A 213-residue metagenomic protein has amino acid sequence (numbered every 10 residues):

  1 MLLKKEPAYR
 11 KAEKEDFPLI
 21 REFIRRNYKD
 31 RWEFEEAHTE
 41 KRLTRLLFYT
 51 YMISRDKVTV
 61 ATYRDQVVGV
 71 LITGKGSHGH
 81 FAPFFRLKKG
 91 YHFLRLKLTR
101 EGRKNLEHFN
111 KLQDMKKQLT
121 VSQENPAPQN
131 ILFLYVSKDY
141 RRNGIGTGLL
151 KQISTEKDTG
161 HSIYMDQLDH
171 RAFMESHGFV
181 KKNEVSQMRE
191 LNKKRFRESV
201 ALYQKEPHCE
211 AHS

Functional and structural regions predicted by a protein language model:
P7-E22, E33: A short beta-loop-alpha structural element at the N-terminal edge of CoA-dependent acyl/N-acetyltransferase catalytic
E22-H38, S77-H78: Helix-loop element at the rim of GNAT/NAT acetyltransferase active sites that forms part of the acceptor-substrate
A37-V58, R64, I72: Active-site rim helix/loop that mediates acceptor-substrate recognition in acyltransferases
V60, Q66-K75, K117-T120, N130-Y135: Conserved beta-strand in the GNAT
S77-N130, L191-K194: Conserved acyl-donor/pantetheine-binding loop and adjacent beta-alpha core of acyl/acetyltransferases and related
A127-Q129, E156-L168: Conserved GNAT acetyl-CoA-binding A-motif
V136, R142-T155: Conserved acetyl-CoA-binding loop-helix of GNAT-fold acetyltransferases
T147, Q167-L191: Conserved active-site alpha-helix within GNAT-family acetyltransferase domains
